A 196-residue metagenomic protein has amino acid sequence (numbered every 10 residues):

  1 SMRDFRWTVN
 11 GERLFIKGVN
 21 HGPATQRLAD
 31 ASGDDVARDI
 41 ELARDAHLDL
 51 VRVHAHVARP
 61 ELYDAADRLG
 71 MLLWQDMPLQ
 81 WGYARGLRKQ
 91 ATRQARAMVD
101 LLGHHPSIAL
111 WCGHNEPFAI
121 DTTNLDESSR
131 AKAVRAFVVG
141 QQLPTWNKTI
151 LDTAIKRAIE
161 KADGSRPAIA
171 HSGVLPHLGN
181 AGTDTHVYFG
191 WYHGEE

Functional and structural regions predicted by a protein language model:
S1-C112, E116-I120: Active-site-adjacent substrate/metal-binding segments within catalytic domains of carbohydrate-active enzymes
T8, T25, T92, T122-T123 (+4 more regions): Residue-identity detector for threonine
L42, G70, L79, A119 (+5 more regions): Low-complexity, compositionally biased segments
P60-Y63, D67-M77, S128-I150: Amphipathic, soluble alpha/beta structural segments
L69-L73, A91-Q94, E127-R130, D184-F189: Short, hinge-like loop/turn segments at secondary-structure boundaries
V99-R135, V139-T145, T153: Alpha-amylase-like alpha-glycosidases and glucanotransferases acting on alpha-linked glucans and related
A133-E196: Extracellular glycoside hydrolase catalytic/binding regions
